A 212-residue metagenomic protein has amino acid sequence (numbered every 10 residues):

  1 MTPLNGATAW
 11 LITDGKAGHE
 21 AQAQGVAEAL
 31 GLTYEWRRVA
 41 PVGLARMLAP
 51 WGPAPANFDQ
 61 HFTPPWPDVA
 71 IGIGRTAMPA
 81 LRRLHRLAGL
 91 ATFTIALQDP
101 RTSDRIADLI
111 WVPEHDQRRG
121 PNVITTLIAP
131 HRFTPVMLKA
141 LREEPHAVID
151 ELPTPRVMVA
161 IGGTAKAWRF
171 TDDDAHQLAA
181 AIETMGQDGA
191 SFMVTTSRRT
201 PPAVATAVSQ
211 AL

Functional and structural regions predicted by a protein language model:
L4-W10: Extreme N-terminal starter segment of soluble prokaryotic enzymes
G6, P67, T154: Phosphate-coordination loops involved in phosphoryl transfer and adenosine-cofactor binding
L11-H131: Active-site and donor-binding regions of nucleotide-sugar-utilizing enzymes
I12, L97, A160-G162, T195: Short hydrophobic segments within beta-strands
R105-D173: A nucleotide-sugar donor-handling region in carbohydrate enzymes
D174-G189: Short hydrophobic signal-anchor/transmembrane segments that target glycosyltransferases and glycosylation machinery
G189-L212: Catalytic donor nucleotide-activated moiety binding site of glycosyltransferases and closely related
